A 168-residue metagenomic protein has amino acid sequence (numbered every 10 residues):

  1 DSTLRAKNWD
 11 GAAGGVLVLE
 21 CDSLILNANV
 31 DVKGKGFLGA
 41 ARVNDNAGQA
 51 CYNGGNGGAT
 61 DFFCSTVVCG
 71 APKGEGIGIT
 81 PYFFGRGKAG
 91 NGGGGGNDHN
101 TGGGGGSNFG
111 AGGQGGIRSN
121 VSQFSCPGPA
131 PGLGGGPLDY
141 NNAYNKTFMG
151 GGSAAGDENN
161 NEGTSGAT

Functional and structural regions predicted by a protein language model:
R5-T168: Glycine-centric low-complexity/flexibility signal
